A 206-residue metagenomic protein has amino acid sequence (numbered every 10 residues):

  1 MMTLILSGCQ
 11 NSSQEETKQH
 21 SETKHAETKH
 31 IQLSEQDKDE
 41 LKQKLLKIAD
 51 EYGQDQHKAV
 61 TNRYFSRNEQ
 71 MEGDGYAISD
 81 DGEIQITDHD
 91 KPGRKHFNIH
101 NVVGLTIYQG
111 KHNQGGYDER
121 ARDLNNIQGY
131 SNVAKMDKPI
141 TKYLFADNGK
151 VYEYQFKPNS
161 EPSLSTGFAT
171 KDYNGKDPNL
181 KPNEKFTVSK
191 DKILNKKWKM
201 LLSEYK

Functional and structural regions predicted by a protein language model:
M1-A26: Sec-dependent N-terminal signal peptides of Gram-positive bacterial secreted proteins and lipoproteins
H20-K206: Mature, Sec-exported extracytoplasmic domains of Gram-positive
